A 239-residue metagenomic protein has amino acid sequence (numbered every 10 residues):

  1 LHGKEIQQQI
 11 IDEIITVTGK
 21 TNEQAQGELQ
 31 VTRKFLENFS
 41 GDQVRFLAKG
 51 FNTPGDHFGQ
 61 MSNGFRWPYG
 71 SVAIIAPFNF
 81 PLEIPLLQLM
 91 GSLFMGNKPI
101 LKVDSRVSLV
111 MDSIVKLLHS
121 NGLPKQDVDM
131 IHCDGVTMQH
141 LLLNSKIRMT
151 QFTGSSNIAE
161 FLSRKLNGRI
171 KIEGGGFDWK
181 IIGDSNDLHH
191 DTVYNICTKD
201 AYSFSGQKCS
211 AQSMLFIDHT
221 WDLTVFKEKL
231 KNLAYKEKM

Functional and structural regions predicted by a protein language model:
L1-Q60, D104: N-terminal Rossmann-like NAD(P)+-binding subdomain of aldehyde/semialdehyde dehydrogenases
I14, G96, V128, T150 (+2 more regions): Residue-level signal for inorganic ion chemistry
K49-N121: Conserved small-residue-rich beta-alpha loop and adjacent elements that most often cradle the phosphate/pyrophosphate
M61-S62, D129-R148: A structured beta-alpha segment of the ubiquitous adenosine-cofactor-binding alpha/beta core
L86-M90, M138, A159: Generic hydrophobic/aromatic pocket-lining and core-packing "Φ" positions
G91-L93, L141, L162: Hydrophobic/aromatic ligand-binding patch that stacks against planar heteroaromatic rings of cofactors or nucleotides
S120-G122, S145, N157-M239: ALDH superfamily catalytic-core signature
R148-S155: Phosphate/diphosphate-binding loops
